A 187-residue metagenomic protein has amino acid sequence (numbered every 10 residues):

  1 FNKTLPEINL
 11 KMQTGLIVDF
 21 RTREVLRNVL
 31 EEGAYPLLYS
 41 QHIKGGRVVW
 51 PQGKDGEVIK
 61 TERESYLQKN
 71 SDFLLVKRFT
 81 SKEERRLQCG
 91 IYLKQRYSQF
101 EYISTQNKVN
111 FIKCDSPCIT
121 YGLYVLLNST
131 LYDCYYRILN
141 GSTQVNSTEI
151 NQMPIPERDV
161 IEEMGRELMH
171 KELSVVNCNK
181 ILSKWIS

Functional and structural regions predicted by a protein language model:
F1-L173, N177-K184: Polybasic, glycine- and aromatic-enriched phosphate-binding surface used to engage nucleic acids
